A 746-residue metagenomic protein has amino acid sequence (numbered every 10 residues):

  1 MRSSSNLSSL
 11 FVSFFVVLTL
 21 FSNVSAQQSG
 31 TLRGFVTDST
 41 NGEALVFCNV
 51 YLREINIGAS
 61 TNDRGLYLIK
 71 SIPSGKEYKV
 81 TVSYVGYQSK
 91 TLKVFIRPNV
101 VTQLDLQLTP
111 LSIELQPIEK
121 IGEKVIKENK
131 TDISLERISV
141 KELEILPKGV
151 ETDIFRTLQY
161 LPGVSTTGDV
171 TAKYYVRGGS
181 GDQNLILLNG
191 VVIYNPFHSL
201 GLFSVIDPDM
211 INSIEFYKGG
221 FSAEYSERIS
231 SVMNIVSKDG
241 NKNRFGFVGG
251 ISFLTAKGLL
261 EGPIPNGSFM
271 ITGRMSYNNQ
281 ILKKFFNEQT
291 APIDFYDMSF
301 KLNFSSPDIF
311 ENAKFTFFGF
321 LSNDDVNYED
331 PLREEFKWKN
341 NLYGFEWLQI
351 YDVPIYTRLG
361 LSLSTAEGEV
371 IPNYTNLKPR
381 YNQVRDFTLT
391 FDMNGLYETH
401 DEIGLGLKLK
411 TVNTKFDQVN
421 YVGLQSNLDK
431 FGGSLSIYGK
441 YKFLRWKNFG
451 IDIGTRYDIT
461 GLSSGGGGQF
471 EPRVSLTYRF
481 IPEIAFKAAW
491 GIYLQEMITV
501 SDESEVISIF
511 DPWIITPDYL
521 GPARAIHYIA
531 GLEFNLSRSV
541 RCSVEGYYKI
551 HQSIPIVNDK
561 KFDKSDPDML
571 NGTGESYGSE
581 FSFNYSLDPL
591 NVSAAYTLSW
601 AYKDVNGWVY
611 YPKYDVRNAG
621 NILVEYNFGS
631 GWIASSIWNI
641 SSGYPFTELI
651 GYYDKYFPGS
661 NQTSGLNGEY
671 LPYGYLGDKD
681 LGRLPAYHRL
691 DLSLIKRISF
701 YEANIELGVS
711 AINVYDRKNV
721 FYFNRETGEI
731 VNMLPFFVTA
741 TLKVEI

Functional and structural regions predicted by a protein language model:
F35-T37, N41, C48-R53, S83-Y87 (+3 more regions): Short, acidic, small-residue-rich periplasmic hinge/interaction motif at the N-terminus of Gram-negative outer-membrane
L68-S71, I145, V191-Y217, I293: Short acidic/polar hinge/loop motifs at secondary-structure boundaries that mediate gating or recognition
K70, L146-V150, F155-V192, N212: Extracytoplasmic beta-strand/coil segments of soluble accessory domains associated with Gram-negative outer-membrane
L106, L161, V205-G246: A beta-strand signature from Gram-negative outer-membrane beta-barrel systems, especially the internal plug domain
R333-I350, K430, Y493-S543, Y548-H551 (+3 more regions): Outer-membrane beta-barrel signature, preferentially recognizing the C-terminal barrel domain of Gram-negative
E367, K415-Q418, S463-S464, P482-Y528 (+4 more regions): Surface-exposed extracellular loop regions of Gram-negative outer-membrane beta-barrel proteins, predominantly
Y547-I550, M569-E648: Gram-negative outer-membrane beta-barrel transporters
I640-T663, N667-L671, R683-I746: C-terminal beta-signal and adjacent terminal beta-strands/loops of Gram-negative outer-membrane beta-barrel proteins
